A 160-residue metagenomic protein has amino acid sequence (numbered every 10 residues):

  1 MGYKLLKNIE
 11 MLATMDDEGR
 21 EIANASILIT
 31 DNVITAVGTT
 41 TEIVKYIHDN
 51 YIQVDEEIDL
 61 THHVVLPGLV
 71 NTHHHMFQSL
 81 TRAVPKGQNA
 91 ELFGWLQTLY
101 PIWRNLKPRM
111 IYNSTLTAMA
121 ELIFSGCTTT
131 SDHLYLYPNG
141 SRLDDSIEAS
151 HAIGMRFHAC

Functional and structural regions predicted by a protein language model:
M1-D49, H63: N-terminal metal-binding scaffold of metallo-dependent hydrolase/deaminase domains
Y3-K4, D55-E56, T128-T129, R156-H158: Structural motif
K4-K7, Y46-G94, L116, A120-F124: Replace "His-x-His-based motif
D17, I27, V70-N71, P101 (+1 more regions): Short capping/connector residues at structural and topological boundaries
T39, L69, C127: Gly/Ser/Thr-rich helix-start
G68-T72, T130-D132, F157-C160: Hydrophobic faces of well-ordered beta-strands that scaffold small-molecule active sites in alpha/beta enzyme cores
R82-H133, P138-M155: Alpha-helical scaffold segments that flank or form the walls of functional sites
